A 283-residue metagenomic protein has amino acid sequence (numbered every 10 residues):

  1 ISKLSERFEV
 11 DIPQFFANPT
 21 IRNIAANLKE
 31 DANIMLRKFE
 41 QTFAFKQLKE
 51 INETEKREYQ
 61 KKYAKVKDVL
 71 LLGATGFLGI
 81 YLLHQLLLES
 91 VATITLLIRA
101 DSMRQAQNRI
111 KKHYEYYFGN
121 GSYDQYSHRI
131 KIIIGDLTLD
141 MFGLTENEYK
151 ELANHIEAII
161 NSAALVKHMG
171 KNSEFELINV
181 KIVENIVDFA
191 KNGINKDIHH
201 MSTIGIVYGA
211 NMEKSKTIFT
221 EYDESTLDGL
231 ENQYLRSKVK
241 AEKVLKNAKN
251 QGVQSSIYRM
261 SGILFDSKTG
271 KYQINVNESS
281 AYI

Functional and structural regions predicted by a protein language model:
I1-K56: Phosphopantetheine-dependent thiolation modules in NRPS/PKS and related acyl-activating systems
I1-L4, T20, N27, A74 (+2 more regions): Structural preference for long, well-ordered alpha-helical segments in enzyme cores
L4, I24, L72, I94 (+5 more regions): Conserved structural-core and active-site-/substrate-pathway-adjacent residues in large, well-folded domains of enzymes
I34-A158, S162: N-terminal Rossmann/SDR dinucleotide-binding element
V91, N232-K240: The catalytic Tyr-X3-Lys active-site helix of short-chain dehydrogenase/reductase
N154, A158-S162, M169-L177, K181-Q233 (+3 more regions): Conserved Rossmann-fold NAD(P)-dependent oxidoreductase catalytic core, especially the SDR/UDP-sugar
E242-G270: Conserved beta-loop-beta element that borders a ligand/cofactor-binding pocket
K271-I283: C-terminal beta-strand-loop-alpha-helix "lid" module of Rossmann-like NAD(P)-dependent dehydrogenases
